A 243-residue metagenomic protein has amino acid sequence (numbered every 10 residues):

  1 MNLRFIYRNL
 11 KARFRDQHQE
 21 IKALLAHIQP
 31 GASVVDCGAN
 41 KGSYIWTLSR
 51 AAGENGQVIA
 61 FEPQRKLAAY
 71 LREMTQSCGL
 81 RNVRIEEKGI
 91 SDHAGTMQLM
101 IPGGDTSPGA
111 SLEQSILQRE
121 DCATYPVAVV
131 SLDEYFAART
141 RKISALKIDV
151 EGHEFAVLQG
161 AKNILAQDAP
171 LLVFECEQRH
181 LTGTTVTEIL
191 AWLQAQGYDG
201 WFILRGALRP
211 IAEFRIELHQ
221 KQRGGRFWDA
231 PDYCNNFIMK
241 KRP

Functional and structural regions predicted by a protein language model:
M1-P243: Phosphate/nucleotide-binding beta-alpha loop and adjacent structural elements of enzyme active sites
